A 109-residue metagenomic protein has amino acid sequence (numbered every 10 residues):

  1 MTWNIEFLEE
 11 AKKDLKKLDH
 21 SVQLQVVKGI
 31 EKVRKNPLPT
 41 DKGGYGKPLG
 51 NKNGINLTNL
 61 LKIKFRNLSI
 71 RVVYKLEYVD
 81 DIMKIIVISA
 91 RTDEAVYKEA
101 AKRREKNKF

Functional and structural regions predicted by a protein language model:
M1, N59-L61, I70-V72: Residue-level marker for the onset of beta-strands and adjacent loop->beta junctions in well-ordered domains
M1-E31: Arg/Lys-rich, positively charged N-terminal/basic patches that mediate binding to nucleic acids
K13, F65-F109: Enriched for short, Lys/Arg-rich terminal
D19-V22, I30, R34-P37, N67 (+2 more regions): Generic secondary-structure microfeatures
K32-K64: A short, surface-exposed loop/turn module that caps and links secondary-structure elements
